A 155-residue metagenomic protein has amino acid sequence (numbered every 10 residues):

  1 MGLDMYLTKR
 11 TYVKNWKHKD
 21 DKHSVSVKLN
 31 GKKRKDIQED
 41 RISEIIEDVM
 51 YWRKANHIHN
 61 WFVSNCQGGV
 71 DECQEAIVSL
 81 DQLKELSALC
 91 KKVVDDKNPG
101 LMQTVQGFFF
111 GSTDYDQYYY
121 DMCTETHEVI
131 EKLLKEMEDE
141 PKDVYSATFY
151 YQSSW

Functional and structural regions predicted by a protein language model:
M1-W155: Acidic (Asp/Glu-rich) sequence patches and key acidic residues that form negatively charged surfaces used
